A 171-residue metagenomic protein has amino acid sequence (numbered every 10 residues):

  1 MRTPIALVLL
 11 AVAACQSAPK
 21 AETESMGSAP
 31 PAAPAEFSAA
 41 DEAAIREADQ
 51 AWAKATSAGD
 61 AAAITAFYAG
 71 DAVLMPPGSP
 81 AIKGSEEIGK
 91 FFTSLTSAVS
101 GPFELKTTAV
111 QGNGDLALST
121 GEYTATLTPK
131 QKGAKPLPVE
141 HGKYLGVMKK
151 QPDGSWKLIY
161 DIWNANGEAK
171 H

Functional and structural regions predicted by a protein language model:
M1-V8: Sec-dependent signal peptide recognition, specifically the positively charged N-region followed immediately by
A11-A14: C-terminal motif of bacterial Sec signal peptides marking the signal peptidase cleavage site
Q16-A66, V73-H171: A beta-strand edge to alpha-helix "cap/lid" segment located at domain peripheries
